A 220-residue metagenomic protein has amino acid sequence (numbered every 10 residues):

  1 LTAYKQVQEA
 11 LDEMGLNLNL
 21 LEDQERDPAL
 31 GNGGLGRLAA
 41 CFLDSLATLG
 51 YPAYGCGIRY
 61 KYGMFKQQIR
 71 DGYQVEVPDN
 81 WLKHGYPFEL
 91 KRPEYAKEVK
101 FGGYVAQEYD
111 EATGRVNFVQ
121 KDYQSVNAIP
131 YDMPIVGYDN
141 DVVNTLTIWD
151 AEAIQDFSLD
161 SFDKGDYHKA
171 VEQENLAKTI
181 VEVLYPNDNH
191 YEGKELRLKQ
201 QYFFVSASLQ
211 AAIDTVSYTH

Functional and structural regions predicted by a protein language model:
L1-E22, A29, S161-K164, H168-A177 (+1 more regions): Conserved oxyanion/phosphate-binding beta-strand-loop segments in alpha/beta enzyme cores
Q6, P28-L35, Y54-I58: Trp/Phe/Arg-rich N-terminal binding region typifying the photolyase-homology
L30-A39, L43, E152, F157 (+1 more regions): Structured ligand/cofactor/substrate-binding pocket environments in proteins
L43-Q67: Glycine-rich phosphate/pyrophosphate-binding loops and their adjacent beta-strand/loop elements at enzyme active sites
I58-K61, Y95, A106, E152-Q155 (+1 more regions): Short, glycine-/Ser/Thr-/acidic-enriched flexible segments
G63-N140: Extended, Lys/Arg-enriched charged tracts that mediate electrostatic binding to polyanionic substrates
V119-K169, R197-Q200, F204: C-terminal catalytic or substrate-handling cores of phosphate/nucleotide- and metal-cofactor-dependent proteins acting
T219-H220: Conserved small/polar residues in nucleotide/adenosyl-binding loops
